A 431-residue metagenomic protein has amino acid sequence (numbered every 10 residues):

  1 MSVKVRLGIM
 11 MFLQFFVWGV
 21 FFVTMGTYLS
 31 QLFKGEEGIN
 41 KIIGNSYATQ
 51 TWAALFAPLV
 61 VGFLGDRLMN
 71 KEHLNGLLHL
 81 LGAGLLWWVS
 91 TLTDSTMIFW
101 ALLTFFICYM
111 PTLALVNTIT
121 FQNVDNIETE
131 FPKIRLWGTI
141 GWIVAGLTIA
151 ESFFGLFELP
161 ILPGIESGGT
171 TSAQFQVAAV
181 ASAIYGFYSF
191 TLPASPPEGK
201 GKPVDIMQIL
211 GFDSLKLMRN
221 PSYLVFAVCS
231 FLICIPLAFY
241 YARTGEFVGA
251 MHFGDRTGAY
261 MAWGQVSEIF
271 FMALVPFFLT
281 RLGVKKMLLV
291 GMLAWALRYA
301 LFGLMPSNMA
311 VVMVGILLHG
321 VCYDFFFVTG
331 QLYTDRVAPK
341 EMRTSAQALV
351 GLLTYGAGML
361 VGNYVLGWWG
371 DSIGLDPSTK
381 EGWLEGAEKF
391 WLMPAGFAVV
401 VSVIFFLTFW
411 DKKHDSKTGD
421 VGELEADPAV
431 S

Functional and structural regions predicted by a protein language model:
M1, L192-V228, E425-D427: Juxtamembrane intracellular "pre-TM" segments in multi-pass secondary transporters
M1-A54, S222-Y260, F327: Helix-loop boundary and gating motifs at the non-cytosolic
R6, V89-T91, A181-P193, F390-L424 (+1 more regions): Multi-pass alpha-helical transporter architecture, strongest for 12-TM Major Facilitator/SLC carriers used
F12, F16, L85, V89 (+4 more regions): Hydrophobic core of transmembrane alpha-helices in multi-pass small-molecule transporters, especially MFS/SLC-type
G44-F63, A262-L274: Central cavity-lining transmembrane alpha-helices of secondary-active solute carriers, predominantly the Major
F56-T93: Conserved MFS/SLC helix-loop-helix module at the cytosolic interface between two early adjacent transmembrane helices
H73-W87, K286-L301: Structural signature of the two symmetry-related core transmembrane helices
E151-V180, W368-A398: A membrane-interface helix-boundary motif in multi-pass transporters
